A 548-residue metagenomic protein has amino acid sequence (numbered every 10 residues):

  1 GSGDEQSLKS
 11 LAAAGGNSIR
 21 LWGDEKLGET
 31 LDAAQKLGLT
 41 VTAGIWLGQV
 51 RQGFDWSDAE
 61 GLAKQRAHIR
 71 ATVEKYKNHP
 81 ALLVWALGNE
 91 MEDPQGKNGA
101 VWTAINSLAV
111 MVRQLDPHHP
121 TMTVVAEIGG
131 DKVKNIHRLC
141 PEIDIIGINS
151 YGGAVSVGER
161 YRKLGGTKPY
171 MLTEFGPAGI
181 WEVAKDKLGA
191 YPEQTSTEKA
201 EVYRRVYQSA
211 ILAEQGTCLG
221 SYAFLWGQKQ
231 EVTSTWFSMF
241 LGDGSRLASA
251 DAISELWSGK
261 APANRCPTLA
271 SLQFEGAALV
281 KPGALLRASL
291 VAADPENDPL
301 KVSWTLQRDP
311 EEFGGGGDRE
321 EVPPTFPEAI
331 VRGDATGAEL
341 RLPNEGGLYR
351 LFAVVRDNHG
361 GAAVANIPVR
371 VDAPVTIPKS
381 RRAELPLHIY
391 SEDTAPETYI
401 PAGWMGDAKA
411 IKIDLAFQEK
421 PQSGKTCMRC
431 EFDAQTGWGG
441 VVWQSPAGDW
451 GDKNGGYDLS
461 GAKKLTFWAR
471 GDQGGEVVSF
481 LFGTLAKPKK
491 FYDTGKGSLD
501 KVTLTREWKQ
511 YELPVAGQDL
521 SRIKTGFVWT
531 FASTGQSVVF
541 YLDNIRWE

Functional and structural regions predicted by a protein language model:
G1-I143, V155-S156, G166, G314 (+1 more regions): Active-site mouth of glycoside hydrolases
A12, R162-R319, G333-D334, L348 (+1 more regions): Substrate-binding clefts and catalytic carboxylate motifs of secreted carbohydrate-active enzymes
E127-G158, I180-K187, G227-S234: Substrate-binding cleft/loops of secretory-pathway carbohydrate-active enzymes
R341-G346, A516-L520: Short, surface-exposed loop/turn segments at beta-strand-coil junctions that are enriched for proline with nearby
A365-V371: C-terminal edge beta-strand
V375-E548: Beta-rich carbohydrate-recognition modules and glycan-binding surfaces
